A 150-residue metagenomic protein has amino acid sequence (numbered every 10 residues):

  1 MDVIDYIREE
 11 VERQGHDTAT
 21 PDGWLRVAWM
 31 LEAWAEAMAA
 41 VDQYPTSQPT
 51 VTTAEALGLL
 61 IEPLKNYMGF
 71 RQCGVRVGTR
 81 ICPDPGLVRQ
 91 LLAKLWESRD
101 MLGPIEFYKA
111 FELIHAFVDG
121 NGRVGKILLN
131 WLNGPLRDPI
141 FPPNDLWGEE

Functional and structural regions predicted by a protein language model:
M1-E150: FIC/Doc superfamily catalytic core
